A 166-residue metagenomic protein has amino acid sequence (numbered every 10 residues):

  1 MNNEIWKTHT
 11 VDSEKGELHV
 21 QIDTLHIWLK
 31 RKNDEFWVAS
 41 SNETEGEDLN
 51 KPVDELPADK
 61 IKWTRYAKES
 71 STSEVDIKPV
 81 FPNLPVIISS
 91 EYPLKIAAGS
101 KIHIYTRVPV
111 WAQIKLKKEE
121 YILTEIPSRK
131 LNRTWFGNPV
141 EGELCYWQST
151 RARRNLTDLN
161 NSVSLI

Functional and structural regions predicted by a protein language model:
M1-I166: Interface-prone segments of viral and bacterial extracellular assemblies
